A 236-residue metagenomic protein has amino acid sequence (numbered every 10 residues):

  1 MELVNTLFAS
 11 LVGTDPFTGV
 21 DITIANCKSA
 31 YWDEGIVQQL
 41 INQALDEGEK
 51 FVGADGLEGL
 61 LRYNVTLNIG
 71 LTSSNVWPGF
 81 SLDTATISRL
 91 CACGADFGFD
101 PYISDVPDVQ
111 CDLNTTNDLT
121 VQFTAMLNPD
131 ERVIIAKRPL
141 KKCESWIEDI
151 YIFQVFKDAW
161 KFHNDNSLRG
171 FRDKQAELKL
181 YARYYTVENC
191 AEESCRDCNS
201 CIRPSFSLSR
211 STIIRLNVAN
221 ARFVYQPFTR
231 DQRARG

Functional and structural regions predicted by a protein language model:
M1, A44-L45, N128, I135: Short amphipathic alpha-helix segments
M1, N5-V12, N64-L71, L119-A125 (+2 more regions): Short, hydrophobic/proline-enriched secondary-structure or compact coil segments at domain edges
M1-W32, I135: Domain-start "cap" segments at the beginnings of catalytic or binding domains
V37-L82, K179-N189, I202-S207, R215: Amphipathic protein-protein interaction modules
Q43, K142-Y181, A191-C201, S209 (+2 more regions): A short, charged, amphipathic alpha-helix used as a generic interaction element across diverse proteins
T66-N68, S73-D100, R215-D231: Short, compact, well-ordered microdomains
V109-L113: Surface-exposed beta-loop interaction hotspot
D118-E144: Short aromatic-glycine-(Arg/Gly/Cys) micro-motifs in beta-strand/loop hairpins
